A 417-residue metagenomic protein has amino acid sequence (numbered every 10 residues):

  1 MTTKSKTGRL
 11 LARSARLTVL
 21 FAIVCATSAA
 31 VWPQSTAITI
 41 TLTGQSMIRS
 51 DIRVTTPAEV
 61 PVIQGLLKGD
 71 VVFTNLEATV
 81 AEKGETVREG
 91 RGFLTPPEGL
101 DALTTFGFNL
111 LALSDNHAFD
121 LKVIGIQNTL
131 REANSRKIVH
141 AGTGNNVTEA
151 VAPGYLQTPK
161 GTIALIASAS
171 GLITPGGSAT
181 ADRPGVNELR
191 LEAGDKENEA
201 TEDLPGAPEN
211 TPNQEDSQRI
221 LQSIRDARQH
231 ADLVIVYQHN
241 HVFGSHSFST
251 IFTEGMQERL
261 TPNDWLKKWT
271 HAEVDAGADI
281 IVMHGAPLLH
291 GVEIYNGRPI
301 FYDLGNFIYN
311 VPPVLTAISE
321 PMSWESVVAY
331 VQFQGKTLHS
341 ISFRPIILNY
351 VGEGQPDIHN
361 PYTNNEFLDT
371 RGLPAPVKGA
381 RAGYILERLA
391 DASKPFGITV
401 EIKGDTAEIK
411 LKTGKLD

Functional and structural regions predicted by a protein language model:
M1-R13: N-terminal secretory signal peptides that target proteins for export/translocation
S14-A29: Bacterial N-terminal signal peptides
W32-D417: Acidic, metal/ion-coordinating pockets
